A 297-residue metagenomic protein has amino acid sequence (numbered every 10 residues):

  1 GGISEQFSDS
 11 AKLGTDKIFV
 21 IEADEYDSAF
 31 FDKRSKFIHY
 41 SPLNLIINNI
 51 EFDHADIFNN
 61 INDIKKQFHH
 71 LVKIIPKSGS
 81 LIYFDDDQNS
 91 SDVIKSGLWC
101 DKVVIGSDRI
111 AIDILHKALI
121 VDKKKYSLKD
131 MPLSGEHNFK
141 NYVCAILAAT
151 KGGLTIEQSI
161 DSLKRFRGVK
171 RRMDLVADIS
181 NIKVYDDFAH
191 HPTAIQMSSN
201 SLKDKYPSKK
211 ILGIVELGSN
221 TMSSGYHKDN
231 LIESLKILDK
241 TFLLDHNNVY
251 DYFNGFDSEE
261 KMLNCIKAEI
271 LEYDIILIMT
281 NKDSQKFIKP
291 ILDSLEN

Functional and structural regions predicted by a protein language model:
E5-F52, D85, S90-D130, R165 (+2 more regions): Extended acidic/charged loop-beta regions that coordinate divalent cations and stabilize anionic phosphate/carboxylate
K17-I21, E51-I57, V184, I211-S219: Short, basic, glycine/proline-bearing loop/turn elements
F30-K33, A55-N62, M222-S224, Q285-K289: Glycine/threonine-rich flexible loop motifs
L43, H69, K95-D101, C144-N297: ATP-dependent carboxylate-amine ligase
N48, I64, I82, N141 (+3 more regions): Residue-level signal for inorganic ion chemistry
Q67-I74: Substrate-engagement module of ASCE P-loop NTPases
K77-G79: Short glycine-dipeptide loop
L128-G135, S180-D186: Short pre-catalytic strand/loop immediately N-terminal to key active-site residues, enriched for Gly-Thr
